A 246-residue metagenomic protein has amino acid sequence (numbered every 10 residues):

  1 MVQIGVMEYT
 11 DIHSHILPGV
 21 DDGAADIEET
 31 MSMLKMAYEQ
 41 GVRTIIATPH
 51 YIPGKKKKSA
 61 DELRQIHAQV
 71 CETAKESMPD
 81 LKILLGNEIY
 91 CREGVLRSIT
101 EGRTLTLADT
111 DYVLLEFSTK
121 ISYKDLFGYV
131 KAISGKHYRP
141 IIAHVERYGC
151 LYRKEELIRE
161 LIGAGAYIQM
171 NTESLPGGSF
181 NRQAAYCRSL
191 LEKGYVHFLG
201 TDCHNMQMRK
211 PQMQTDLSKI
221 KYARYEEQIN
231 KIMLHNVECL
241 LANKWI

Functional and structural regions predicted by a protein language model:
M1-D80: An N-terminally biased module of ancient metal coordination in phosphate/nucleic-acid-related enzymes
V2-G19, E155-T172, P176: Mobile, glycine- and charge-enriched loop segments and immediately flanking short secondary-structure elements within
T10-I12, I46-T48, L84-N87, I141-A143 (+2 more regions): Active-site neighborhood of phospho(di)ester-bond hydrolases with catalytic His/Asp-centered motifs
Y38, S134, L191-E192: Non-catalytic positions within long, well-ordered alpha-helices that form the structural scaffold/packing of enzyme
I52-K55, Y90-R92, R147-L151, L175-G178 (+1 more regions): Active-site environment of divalent metal-dependent phosphoester hydrolases
K57-Q169: Extended substrate/RNA-proximal surfaces in nucleic-acid metabolism proteins
Y195-P211: Short acidic/histidine-rich active-site segments
S218-I246: Mid-to-C-terminal alpha-helical segments outside catalytic/metal-binding sites
